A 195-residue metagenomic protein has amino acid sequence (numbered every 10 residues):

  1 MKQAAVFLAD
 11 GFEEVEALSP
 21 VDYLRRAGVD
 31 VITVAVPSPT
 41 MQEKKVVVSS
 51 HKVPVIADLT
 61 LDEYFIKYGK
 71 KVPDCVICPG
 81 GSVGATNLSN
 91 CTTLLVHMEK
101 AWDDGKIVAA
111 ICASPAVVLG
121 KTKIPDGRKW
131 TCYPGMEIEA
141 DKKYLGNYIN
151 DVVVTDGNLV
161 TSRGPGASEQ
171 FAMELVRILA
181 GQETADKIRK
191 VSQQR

Functional and structural regions predicted by a protein language model:
M1-D104, A116-K121, D126, E137 (+2 more regions): Extended, subdomain-level signal for the structured scaffold at the beginning of enzyme domains
I111-S114: Short, thiol/selenol-centered motifs that function as redox-active sites or metal-ligating centers
T155: Cytochrome P450 catalytic-domain "roof"
